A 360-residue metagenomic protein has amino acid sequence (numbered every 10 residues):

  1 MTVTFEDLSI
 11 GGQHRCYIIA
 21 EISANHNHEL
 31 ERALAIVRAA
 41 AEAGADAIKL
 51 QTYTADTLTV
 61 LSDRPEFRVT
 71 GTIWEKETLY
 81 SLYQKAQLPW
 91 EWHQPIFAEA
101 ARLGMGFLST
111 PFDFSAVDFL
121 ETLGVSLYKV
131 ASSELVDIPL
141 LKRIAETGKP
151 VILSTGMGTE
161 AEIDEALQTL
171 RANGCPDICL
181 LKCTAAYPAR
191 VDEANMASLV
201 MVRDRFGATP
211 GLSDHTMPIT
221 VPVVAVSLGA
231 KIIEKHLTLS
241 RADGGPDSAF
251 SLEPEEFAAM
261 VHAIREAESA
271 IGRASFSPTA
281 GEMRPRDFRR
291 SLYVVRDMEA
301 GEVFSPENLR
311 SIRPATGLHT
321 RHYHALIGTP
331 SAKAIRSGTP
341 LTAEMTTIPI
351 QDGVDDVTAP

Functional and structural regions predicted by a protein language model:
M1-P360: Catalytic cores and adjacent flexible loops of soluble metabolic enzymes that perform enolate/carbanion chemistry on
